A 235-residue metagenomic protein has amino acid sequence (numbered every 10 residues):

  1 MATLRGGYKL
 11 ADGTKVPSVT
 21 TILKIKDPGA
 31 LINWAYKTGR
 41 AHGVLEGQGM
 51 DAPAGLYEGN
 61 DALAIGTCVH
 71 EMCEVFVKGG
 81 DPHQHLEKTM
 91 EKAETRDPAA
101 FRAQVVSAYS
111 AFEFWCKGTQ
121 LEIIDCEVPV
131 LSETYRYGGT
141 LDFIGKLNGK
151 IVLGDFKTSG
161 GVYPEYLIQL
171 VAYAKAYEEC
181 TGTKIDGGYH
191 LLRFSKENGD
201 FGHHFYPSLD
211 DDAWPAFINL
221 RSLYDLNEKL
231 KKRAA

Functional and structural regions predicted by a protein language model:
M1-A2, K232-A235: Glycine- and charge-rich intrinsically disordered segments
M1-G138: Metal-dependent nuclease catalytic cores that hydrolyze phosphodiester bonds in DNA/RNA, characterized by
R102-Q104, V128-K232: Nucleic-acid nuclease catalytic cores
